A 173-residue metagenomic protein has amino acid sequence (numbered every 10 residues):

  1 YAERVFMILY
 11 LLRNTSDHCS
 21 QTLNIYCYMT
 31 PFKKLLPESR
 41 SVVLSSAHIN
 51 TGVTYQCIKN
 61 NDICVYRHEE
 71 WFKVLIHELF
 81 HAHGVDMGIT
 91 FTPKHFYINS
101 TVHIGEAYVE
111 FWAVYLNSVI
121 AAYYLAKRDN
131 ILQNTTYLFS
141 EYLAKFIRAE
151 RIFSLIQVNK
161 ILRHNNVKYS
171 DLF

Functional and structural regions predicted by a protein language model:
Y1-N60, H68, Y124: Auxiliary, metal-adjacent structural segments of Zn-dependent hydrolase domains
R13, F80-G88, N117-L125: Hydrophobic/aromatic-lined pockets within catalytic cores
T30-K33, E70, F80, T90 (+1 more regions): Conserved beta-strand elements of beta-rich interaction domains across eukaryotes, especially beta-propellers
P37, H83-V85, T92-P93, L125-D129: Intrinsically disordered, low-complexity regions enriched in proline, serine, glycine and charged residues
Y66-E69, K73, A82-F111: Post-HEXXH active-site segment of zinc metalloproteases
E69, E106-L125, D129, R148-F153 (+1 more regions): C-terminal folded domains that constitute the principal catalytic or ligand-binding module of multi-domain proteins
F91, A121-T135, S170: Structured alpha-helical bundle/scaffold domains in large eukaryotic membrane-trafficking regulators
S140-F173: Pan-zinc metallopeptidase signature
